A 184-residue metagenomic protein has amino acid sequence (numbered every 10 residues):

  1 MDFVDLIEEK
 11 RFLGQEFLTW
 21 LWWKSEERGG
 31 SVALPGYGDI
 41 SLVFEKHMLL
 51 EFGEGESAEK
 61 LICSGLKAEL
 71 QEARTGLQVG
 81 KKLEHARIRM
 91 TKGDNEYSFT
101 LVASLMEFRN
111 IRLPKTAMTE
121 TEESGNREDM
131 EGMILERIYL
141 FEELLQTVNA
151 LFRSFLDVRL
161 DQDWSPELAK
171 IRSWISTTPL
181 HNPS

Functional and structural regions predicted by a protein language model:
M1-S184: Intrinsically disordered, low-complexity, charge-rich terminal extensions of nucleic-acid-associated complexes
